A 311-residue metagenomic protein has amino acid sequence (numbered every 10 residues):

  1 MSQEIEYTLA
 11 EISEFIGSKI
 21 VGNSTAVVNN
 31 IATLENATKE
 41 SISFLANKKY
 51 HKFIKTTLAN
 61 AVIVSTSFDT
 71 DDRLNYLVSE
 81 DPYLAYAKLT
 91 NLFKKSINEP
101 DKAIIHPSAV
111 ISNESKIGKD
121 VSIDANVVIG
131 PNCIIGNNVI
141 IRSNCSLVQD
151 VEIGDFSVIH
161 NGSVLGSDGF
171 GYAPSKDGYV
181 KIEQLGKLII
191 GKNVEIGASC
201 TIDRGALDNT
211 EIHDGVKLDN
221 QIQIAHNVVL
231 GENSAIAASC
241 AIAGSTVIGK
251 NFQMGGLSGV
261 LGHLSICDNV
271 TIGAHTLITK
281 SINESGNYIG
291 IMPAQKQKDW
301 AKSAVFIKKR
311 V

Functional and structural regions predicted by a protein language model:
M1-K102, P107-S108, V151, F156 (+4 more regions): Terminal amphipathic alpha-helical/low-complexity segments used for targeting or macromolecular assembly
F44, A103-K296: Structural signal for interior beta-strand "rungs" in well-ordered beta-sheet cores of soluble enzyme domains
